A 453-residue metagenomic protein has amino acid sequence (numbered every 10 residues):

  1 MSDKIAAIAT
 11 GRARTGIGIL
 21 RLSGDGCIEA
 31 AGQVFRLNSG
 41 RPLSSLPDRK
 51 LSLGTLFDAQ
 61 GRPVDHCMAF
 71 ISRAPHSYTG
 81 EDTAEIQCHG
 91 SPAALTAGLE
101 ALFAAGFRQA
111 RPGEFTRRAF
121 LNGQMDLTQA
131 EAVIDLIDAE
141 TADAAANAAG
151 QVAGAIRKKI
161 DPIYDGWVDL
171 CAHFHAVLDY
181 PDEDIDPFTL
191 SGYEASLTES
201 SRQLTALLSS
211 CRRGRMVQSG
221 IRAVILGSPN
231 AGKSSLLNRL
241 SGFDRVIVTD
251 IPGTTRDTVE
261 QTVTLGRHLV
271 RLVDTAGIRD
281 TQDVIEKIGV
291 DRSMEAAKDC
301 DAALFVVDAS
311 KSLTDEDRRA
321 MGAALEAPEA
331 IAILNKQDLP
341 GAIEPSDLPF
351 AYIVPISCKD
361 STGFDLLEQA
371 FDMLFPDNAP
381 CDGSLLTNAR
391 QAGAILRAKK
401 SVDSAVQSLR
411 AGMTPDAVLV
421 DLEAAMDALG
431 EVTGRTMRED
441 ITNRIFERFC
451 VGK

Functional and structural regions predicted by a protein language model:
M1-A146, G150, G154, I331: A glycine-rich (often HGG/GG-containing) alpha/beta subdomain
D3-I8, R12, A142-T264, T281-D283 (+1 more regions): C-terminal-of-GTPase-core extension/linker across diverse P-loop GTPases
R12, R62, H76, D126 (+5 more regions): Conserved catalytic network of the ASCE P-loop NTPase/AAA+ motor domain
S52-V64, A69-R73, G253-T281, D299: Switch I (G2) and immediately adjacent beta-strands of P-loop GTPase domains
L272, V306, I333: Generic enzyme active-site microenvironment
I278, E286-V290, R318: Short alpha-helix of the ABC ATPase nucleotide-binding domain corresponding to the H-loop/switch region
E286-S310: Inter-motif core of Ras-like GTPase G domains
